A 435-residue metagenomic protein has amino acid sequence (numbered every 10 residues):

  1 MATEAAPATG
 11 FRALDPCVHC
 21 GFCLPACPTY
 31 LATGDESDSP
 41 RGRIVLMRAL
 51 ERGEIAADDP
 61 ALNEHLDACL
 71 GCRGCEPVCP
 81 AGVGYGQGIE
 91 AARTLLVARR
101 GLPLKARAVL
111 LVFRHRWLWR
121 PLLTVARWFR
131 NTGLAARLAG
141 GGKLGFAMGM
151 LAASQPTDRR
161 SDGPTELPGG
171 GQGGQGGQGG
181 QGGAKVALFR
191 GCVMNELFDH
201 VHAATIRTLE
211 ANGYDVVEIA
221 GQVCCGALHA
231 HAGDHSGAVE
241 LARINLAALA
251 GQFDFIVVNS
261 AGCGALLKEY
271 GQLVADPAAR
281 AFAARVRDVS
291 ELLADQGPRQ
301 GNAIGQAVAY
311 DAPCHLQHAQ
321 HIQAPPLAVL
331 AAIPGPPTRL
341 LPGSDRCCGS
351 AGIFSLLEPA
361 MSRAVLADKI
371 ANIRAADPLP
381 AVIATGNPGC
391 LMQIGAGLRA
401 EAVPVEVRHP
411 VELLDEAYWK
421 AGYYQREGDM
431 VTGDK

Functional and structural regions predicted by a protein language model:
M1-P25, T29: Long terminal accessory regions outside catalytic cores
M1-T3, Y30-A61, G82-V109, P404 (+1 more regions): Non-heme iron-sulfur electron-transfer modules
M1-T9, D38-P60, K185, D199-H200 (+2 more regions): Short, charged low-complexity linear segments at domain edges
G10-P16, C20, L62-A68, C72 (+3 more regions): Residue-level signal for mature regions of secreted extracellular proteins and peptides
P16, R43, H65-A68, A227 (+2 more regions): Residue-level recognition of specific faces of alpha-helices
V18, F22-L46, N63, A68 (+3 more regions): Iron-sulfur cluster-binding cysteine motifs and their immediate structural context in ferredoxin-like electron-transfer
Y85-K435: Iron-sulfur cluster-binding electron-transfer modules in prokaryotic oxidoreductases
